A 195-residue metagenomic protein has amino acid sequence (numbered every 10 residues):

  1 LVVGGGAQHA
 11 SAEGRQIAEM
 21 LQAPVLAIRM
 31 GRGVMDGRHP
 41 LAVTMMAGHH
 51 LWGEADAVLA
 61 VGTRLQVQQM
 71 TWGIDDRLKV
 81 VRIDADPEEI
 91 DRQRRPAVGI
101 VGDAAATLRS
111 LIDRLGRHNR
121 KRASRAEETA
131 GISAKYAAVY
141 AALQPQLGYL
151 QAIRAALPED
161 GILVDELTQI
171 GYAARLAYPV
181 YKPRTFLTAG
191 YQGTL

Functional and structural regions predicted by a protein language model:
L1-H9, I17, V164: Glycine-rich phosphate/diphosphate-binding loops and the adjacent beta-loop-alpha structural elements that coordinate
V3, V61-G62, L167: Glycine-rich, N-terminal phosphate-binding loop of Rossmann-like dinucleotide-binding domains
G4-S11, A142-L147: Active-site glycine- and acidic-residue-rich loops that bind and position anionic ligands or nucleotide-like cofactors
Q8-H9, Q66-Q68, Y172: Short glycine-rich, flexible loops that bind phosphorylated cofactors or substrates
S11-A23, G73-L78, V98-G99, A177-K182: Short, solvent-exposed amphipathic alpha-helical segments in soluble enzyme and RNA/protein-processing domains
Q22-A27, V81-R82, G102, K182-A189: Short hydrophobic/aromatic-enriched beta-strand-loop microsegments
A27-E128: Glycine-rich, acidic loop regions that bind phosphate or pyrophosphate groups
E128-L195: Active-site diphosphate/adenylate-binding microenvironment
